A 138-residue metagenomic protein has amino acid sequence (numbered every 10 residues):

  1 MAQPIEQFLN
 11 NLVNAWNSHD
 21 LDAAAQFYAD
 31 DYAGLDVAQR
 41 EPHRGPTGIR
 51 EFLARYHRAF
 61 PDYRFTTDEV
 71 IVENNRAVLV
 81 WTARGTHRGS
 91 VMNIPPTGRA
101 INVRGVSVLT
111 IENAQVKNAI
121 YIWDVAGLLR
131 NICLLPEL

Functional and structural regions predicted by a protein language model:
M1-L138: C-terminal and inter-domain tail/linker signature
